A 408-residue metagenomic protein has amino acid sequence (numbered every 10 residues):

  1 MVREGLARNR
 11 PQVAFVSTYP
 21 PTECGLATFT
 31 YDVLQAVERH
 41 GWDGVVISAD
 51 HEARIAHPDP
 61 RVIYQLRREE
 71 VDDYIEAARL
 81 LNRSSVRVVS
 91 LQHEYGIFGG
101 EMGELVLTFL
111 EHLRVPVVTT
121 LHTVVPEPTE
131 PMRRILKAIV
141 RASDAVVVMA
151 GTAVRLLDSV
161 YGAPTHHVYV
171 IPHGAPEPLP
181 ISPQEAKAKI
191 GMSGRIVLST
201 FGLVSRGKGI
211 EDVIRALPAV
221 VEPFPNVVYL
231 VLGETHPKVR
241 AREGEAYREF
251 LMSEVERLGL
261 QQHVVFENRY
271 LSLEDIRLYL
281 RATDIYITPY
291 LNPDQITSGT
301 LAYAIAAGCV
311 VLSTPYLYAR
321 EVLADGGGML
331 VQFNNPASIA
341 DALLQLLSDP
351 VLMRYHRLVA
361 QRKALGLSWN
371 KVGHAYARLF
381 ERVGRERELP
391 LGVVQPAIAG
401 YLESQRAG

Functional and structural regions predicted by a protein language model:
T152, G174, T235: Carbohydrate-associated surface elements
L179-M192, V197: A short helix/loop element that forms part of the nucleotide-sugar donor recognition site in Leloir-type
M192-K208, I214-L217, L230-L232: Conserved donor-binding/catalytic core segment of Leloir-type glycosyltransferases
R242-Y270, E274: Nucleotide-activated donor-binding/catalytic signature segment of Leloir-type glycosyltransferases, i.e., the conserved
H263-F266, L278-Q295, C309: Acidic donor-binding loop of glycosyltransferase active sites
I305-A306, V310-S313: Short hydrophobic beta-strand element within catalytic cores of glycosyltransferases and related nucleotide-activated
D325, M329-P336, Q345-V351: Conserved acidic donor-binding segment of nucleotide-sugar-dependent glycosyltransferases
L352-G366, R378: A short, well-ordered alpha-helix in the C-terminal region of glycosyltransferases
